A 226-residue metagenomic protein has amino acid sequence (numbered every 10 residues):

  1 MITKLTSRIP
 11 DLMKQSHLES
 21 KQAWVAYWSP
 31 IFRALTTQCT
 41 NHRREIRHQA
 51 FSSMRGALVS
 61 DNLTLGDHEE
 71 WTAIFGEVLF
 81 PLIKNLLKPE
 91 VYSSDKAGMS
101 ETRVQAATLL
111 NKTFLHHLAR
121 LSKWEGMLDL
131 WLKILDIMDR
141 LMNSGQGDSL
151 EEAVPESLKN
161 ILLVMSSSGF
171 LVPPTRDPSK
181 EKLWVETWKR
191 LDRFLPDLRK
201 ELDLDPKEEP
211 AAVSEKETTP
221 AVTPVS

Functional and structural regions predicted by a protein language model:
M1-I9, C39, S53-D61, A106-H117 (+1 more regions): Hydrophobic residues within the alpha-helices of tandem HEAT/HEAT-like
K4-R8, H17-C39, A57, E69-S93 (+4 more regions): Amphipathic alpha-helical segments within extended alpha-helical solenoids and repeat-rich scaffolds in large
H42-R44, M99, Q146-G147: Short inter-helical turns and helix N-cap capping residues of alpha-solenoid HEAT/ARM repeat scaffolds
I46, L79, Q105-L109: Eukaryotic alpha-helical solenoid repeat scaffolds
S60, T64, H68-E69, A119-R120 (+1 more regions): Elongated alpha-helical scaffolds that mediate protein-protein interactions in large eukaryotic proteins, primarily
P210-S226: Fungal intrinsically disordered, low-complexity serine/threonine- and proline-rich regulatory regions
